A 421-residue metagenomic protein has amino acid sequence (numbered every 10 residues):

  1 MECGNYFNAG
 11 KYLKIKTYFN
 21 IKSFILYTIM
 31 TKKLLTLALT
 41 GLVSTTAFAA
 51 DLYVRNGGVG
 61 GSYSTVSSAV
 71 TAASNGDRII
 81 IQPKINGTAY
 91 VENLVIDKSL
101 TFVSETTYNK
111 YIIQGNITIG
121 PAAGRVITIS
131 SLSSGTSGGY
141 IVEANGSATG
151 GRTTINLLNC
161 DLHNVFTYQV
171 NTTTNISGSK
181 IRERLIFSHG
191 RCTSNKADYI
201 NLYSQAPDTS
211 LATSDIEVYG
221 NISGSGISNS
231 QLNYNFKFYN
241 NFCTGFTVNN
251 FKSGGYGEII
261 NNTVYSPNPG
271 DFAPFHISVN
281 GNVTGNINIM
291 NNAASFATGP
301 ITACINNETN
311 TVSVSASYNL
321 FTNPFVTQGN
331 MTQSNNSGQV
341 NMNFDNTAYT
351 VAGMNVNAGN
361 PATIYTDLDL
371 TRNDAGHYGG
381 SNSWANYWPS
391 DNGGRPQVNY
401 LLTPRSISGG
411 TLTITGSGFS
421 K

Functional and structural regions predicted by a protein language model:
T45-A49: Sec/Tat signal peptide C-region and signal peptidase I cleavage site
A50-Y90: Acidic Gly/Asp/Thr-rich repetitive segments characteristic of extracellular carbohydrate-active and adhesion proteins
G58, P83-I85, S104-I112, R125-S137 (+8 more regions): Extracellular beta-strand-rich, repetitive "passenger/adhesive" scaffolds that bind or process carbohydrates
G76-R78, N93, S99, K110 (+15 more regions): Detector for repetitive beta-architecture
T88-A89, N93, S99-N159, H163-F166 (+1 more regions): Right-handed parallel beta-helix/beta-spiral solenoid domain characteristic of secreted/periplasmic
C192-S194, Y199-A352: Predominantly extracellular beta-rich ligand-binding scaffolds that present long acidic/polar faces for carbohydrate
M331-D391: C-terminal accessory segments
A385-S420: Surface beta-strand/loop "capping" patches
